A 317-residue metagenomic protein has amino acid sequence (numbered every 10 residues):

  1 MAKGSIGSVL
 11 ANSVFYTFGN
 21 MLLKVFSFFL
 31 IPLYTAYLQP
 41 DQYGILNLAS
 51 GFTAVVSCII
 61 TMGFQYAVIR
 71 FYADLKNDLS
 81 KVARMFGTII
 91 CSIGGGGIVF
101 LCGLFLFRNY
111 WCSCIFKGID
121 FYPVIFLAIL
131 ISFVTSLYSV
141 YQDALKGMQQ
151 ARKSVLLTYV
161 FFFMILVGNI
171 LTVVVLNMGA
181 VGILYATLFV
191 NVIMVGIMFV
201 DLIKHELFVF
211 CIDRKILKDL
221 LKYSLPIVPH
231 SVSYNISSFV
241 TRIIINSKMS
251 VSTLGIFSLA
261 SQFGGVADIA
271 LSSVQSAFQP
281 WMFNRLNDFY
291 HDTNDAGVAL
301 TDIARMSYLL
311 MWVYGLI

Functional and structural regions predicted by a protein language model:
M1-V9, L176, A180-L184, G196-S238 (+1 more regions): Interhelical loop/hinge segments that connect adjacent transmembrane helices in multipass membrane
S5-Q65, G97, L101, F105 (+5 more regions): Signature of the first transmembrane helix
L10-L23, S80-A83, I125-F126, L130 (+1 more regions): Alpha-helical transmembrane segments of multi-pass membrane transporters/permeases
M21, G87-F116, L127, L171 (+1 more regions): Alpha-helical transmembrane segments of multi-pass membrane transport and lipid-handling proteins
L33, V68, D143, G147 (+4 more regions): C-terminal transmembrane helix end/exit motif
L48, Y122, F126, L156-K204 (+1 more regions): Hydrophobic alpha-helical transmembrane segments
V55, I59, C102, L106 (+4 more regions): Alpha-helical transmembrane segments of multi-pass membrane proteins
T61-N77, G147, A260, G264-M311: Helix-loop junctions and terminal segments of transmembrane helices in multi-pass membrane transport/translocation
